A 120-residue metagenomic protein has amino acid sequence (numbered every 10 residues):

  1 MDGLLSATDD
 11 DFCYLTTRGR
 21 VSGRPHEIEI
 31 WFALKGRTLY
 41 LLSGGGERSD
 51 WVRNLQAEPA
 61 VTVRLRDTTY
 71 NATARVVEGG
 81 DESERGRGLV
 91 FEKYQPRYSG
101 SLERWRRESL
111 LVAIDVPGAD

Functional and structural regions predicted by a protein language model:
M1-D2, L34, T69: Generic signal for short, ordered secondary-structure residues within or immediately flanking folded domains
M1-Y14, D81: Extreme N-terminal tail/first-helix region
D2, T17-S22, R97-L102: Short helix-to-loop capping/linker segments positioned immediately adjacent to catalytic or ligand/cofactor-binding
L4, I28-F32, L42-S43, P96-R97 (+1 more regions): Generic detector of bulky aromatic hydrophobic side chains
T8-D10, P25, Q56, R107: Short, solvent-exposed coil/turn segments
D10-G44, V61, A72: Short beta-strand segments
G36-R37, P117-A119: Short loop segments at secondary-structure junctions
G46-G118: Short, structured beta-strand-loop surface elements
